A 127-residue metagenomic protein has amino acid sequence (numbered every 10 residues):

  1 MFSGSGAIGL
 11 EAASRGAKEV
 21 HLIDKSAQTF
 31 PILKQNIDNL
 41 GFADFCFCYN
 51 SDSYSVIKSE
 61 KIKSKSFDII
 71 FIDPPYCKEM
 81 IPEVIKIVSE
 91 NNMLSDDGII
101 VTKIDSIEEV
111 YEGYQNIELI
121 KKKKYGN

Functional and structural regions predicted by a protein language model:
M1-N127: Class I S-adenosyl-L-methionine-dependent methyltransferase catalytic core
